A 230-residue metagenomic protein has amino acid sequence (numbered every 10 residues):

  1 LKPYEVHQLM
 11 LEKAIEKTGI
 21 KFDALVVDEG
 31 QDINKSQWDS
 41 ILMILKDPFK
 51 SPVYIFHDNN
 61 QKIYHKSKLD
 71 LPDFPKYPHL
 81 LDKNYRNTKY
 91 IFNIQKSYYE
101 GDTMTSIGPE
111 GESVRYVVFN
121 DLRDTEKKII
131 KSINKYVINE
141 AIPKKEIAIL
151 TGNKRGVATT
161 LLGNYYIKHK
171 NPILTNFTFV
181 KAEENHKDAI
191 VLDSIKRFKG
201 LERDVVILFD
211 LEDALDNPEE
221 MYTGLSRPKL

Functional and structural regions predicted by a protein language model:
L1, G19-I20, A24-L230: Conserved helicase motor core of SF1/SF2 NTP-dependent helicases
L1-L11: Short glycine-rich substrate-engagement loop in P-loop NTPases that contacts/grips substrate
A14-T18: Membrane-embedded alpha-helical segments that form the functional core of polytopic membrane enzymes, especially those
